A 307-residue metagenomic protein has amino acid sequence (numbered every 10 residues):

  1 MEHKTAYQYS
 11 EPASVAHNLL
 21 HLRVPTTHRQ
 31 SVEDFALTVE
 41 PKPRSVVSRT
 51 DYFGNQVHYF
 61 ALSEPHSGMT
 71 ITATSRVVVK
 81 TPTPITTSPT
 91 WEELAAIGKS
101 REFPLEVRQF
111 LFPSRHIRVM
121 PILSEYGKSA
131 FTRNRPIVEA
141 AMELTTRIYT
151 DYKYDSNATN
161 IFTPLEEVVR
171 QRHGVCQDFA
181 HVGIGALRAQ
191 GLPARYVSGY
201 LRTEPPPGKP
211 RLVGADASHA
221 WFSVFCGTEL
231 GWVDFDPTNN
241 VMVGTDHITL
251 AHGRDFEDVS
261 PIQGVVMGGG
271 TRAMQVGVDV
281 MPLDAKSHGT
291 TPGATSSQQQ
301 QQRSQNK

Functional and structural regions predicted by a protein language model:
M1-E125, S129, N134: Linear, non-domain "peripheral" regions
L20-T26, Q30, F35-L37, N239-S260 (+4 more regions): Glycine-rich, small/acidic residue-mixed loop/short-helix segments
T26, P43, S75-V77, Y200 (+4 more regions): A broadly conserved detector of short glycine/acidic/proline-rich loop/turn motifs that flank catalytic sites and bind
E93-G174, V182, R254-F256, V280-K286: Secondary-structure boundary elements
T146, Y152, D178-G270: Hydrophobic/aromatic-rich core segments of domains that either
Q275-G277: Hydrophobic/aromatic scaffold residues of ePK-like serine/threonine protein kinase catalytic domains
H288-T290, Q305: Catalytic-core signal marking the mid-to-C-terminal active-site face
G293-T295: A mobile, often basic/glycine-rich helix-loop segment that functions as the active-site lid/recognition loop
